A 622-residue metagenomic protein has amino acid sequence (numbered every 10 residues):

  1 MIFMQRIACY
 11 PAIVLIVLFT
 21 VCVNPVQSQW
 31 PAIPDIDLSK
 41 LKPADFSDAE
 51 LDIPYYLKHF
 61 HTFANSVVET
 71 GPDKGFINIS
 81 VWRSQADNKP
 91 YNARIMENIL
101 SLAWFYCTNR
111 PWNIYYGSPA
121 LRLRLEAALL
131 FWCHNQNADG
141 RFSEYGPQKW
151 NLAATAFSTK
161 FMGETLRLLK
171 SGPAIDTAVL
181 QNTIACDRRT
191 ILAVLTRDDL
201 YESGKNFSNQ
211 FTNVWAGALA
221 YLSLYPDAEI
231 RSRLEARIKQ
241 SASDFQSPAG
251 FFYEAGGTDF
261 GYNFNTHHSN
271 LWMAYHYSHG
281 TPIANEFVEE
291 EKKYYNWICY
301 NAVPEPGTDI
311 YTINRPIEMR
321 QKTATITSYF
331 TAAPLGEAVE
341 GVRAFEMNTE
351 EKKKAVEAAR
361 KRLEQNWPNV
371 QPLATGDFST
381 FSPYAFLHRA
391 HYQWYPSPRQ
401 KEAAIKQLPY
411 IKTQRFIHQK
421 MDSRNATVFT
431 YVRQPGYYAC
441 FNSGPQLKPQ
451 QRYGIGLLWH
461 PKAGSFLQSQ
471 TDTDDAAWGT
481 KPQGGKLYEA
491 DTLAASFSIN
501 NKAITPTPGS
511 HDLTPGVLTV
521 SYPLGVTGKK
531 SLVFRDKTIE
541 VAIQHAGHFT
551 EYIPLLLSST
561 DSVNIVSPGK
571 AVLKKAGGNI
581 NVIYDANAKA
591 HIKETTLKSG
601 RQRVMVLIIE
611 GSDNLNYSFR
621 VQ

Functional and structural regions predicted by a protein language model:
M1-Q29: Bacterial Sec-dependent N-terminal signal peptides
M4, G140, A249-F251, P306 (+1 more regions): Detector for glycine-centered tight turns/loop "hinges" at secondary-structure junctions
Q29-L100, P119-N137: Low-complexity, Ser/Thr/Pro/Gly-enriched N-terminal "stalk/linker" regions
D87-V288: Aromatic-lined, polymer-binding surfaces characteristic of secreted/periplasmic polysaccharide-degrading enzymes
P282-T560, S567-G569, K575-A576: Extended polysaccharide-engagement surfaces of secreted carbohydrate-active enzymes
N564-V566, L573-K589: Intrinsically disordered, low-complexity segments enriched in Gly and acidic/Ser/Thr residues that form flexible
Y584-Q622: Beta-strand-rich recognition/accessory modules
